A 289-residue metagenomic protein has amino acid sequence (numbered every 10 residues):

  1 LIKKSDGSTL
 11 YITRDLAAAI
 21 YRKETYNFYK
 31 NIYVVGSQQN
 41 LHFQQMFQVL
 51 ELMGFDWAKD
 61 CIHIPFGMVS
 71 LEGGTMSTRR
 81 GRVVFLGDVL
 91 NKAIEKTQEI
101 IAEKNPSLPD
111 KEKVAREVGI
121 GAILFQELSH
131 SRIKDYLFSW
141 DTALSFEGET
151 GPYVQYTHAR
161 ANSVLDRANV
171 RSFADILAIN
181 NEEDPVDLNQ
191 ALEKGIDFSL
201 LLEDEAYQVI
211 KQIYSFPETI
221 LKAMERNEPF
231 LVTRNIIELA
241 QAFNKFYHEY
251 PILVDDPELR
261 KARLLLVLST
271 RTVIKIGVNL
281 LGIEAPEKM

Functional and structural regions predicted by a protein language model:
L1-M289: Non-catalytic interaction-recognition regions
